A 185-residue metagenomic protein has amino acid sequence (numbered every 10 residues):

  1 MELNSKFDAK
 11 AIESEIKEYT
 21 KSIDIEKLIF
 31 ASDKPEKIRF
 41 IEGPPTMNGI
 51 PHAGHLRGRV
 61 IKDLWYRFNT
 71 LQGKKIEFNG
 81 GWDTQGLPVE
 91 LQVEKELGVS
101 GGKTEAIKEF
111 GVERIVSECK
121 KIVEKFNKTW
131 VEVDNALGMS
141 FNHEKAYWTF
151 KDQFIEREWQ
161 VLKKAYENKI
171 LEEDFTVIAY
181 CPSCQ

Functional and structural regions predicted by a protein language model:
M1-Q185: N-terminal, positively charged nucleic-acid-binding surface of large information/translation enzymes
